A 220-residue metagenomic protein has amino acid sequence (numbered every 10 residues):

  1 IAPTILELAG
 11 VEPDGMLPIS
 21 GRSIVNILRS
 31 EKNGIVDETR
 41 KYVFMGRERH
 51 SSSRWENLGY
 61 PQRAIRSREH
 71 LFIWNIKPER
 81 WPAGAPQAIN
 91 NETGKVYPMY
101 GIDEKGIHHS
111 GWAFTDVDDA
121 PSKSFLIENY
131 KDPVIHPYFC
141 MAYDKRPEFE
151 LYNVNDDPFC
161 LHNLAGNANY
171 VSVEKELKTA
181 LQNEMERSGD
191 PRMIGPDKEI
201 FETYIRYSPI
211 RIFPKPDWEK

Functional and structural regions predicted by a protein language model:
I1-L8: Active-site-proximal alpha-helical segments within enzyme catalytic domains
T4, R63, N183: Surface-exposed charge patches
A9, L28, K32, L181 (+1 more regions): Sec/Tat-exported extracytoplasmic proteins
P13-E150: C-terminal cap/loop subdomain of S1 sulfatases and analogous C-terminal strand-loop tails that border
V117, I127-F149, V154-K220: Long, internal low-complexity/basic segments
